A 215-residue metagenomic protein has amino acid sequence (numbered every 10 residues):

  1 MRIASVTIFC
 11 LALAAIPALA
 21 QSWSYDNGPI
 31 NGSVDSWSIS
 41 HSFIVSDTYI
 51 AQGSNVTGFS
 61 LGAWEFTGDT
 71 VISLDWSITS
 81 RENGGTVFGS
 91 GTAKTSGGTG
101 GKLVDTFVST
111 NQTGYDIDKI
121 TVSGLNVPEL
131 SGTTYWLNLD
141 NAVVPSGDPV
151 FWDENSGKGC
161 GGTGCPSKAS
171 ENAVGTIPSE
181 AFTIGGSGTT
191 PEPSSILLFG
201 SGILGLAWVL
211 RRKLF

Functional and structural regions predicted by a protein language model:
M1-W23, E180-S201: Short, threonine-centered small-residue motifs that mark membrane-proximal processing/anchoring sites and TM-junction
A18-D35: Boundary/junction segments of secreted and surface-exposed precursor proteins
S38-I50, K119-I120: Short beta-strands within extracellular/lumenal beta-sheet-rich domains
A51-G58, G132: Extended extracellular/luminal ectodomain segments enriched in beta-structured repeat modules
S60-W64: Short edge beta-strand/loop segments characteristic of extracellular beta-sandwich folds
E65-T163: Aromatic- and Gly/Pro-enriched, solvent-exposed loop/edge beta-strand patches characteristic of beta-rich domains
D153-T189: PGST-rich, cysteine-poor low-complexity/disordered linker and tail segments that act as flexible spacers
A207-F215: C-terminal membrane-anchoring or membrane-association module
